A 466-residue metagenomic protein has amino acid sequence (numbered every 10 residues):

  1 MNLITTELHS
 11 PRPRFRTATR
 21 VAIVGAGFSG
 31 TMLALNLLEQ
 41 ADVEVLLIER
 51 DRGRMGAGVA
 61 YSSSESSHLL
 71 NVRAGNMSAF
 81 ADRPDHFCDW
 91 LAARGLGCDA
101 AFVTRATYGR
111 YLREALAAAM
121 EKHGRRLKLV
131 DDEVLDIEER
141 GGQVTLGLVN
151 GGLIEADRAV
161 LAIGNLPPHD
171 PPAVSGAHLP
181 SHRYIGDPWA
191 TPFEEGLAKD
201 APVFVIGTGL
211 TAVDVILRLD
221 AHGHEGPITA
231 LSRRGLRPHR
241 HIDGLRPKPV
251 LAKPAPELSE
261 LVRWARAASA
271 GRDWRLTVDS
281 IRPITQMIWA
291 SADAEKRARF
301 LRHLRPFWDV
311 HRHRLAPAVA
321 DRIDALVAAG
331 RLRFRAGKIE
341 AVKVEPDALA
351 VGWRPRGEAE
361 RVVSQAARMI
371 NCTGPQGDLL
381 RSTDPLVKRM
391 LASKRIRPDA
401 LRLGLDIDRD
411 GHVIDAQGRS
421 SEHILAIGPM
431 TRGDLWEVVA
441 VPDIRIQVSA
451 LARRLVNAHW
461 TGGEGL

Functional and structural regions predicted by a protein language model:
N2-R52, A57-Y61, G97-A255, V262-L466: Flavin (primarily FAD) cofactor-binding/catalytic cores of flavoenzymes
R50-R94: Redox-cofactor-proximal catalytic regions of oxidoreductases
